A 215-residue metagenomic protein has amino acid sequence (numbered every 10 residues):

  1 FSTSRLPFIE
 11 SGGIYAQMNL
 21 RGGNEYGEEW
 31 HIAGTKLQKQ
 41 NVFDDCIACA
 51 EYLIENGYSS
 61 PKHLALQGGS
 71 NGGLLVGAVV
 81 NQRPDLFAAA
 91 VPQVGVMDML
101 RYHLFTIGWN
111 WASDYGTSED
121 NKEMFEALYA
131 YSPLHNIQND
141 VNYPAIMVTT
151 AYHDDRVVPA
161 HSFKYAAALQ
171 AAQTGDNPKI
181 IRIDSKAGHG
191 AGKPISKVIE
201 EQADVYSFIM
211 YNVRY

Functional and structural regions predicted by a protein language model:
F1-S11, Q17-Y215: Active-site-proximal cap/loop segments of hydrolase catalytic domains
